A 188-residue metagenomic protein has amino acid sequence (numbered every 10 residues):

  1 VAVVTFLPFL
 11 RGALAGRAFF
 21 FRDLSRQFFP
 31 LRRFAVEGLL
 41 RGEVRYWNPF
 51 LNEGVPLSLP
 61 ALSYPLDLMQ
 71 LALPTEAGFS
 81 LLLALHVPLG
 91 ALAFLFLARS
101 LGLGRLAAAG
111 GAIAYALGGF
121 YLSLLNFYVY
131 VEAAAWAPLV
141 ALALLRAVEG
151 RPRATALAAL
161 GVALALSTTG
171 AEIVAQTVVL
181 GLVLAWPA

Functional and structural regions predicted by a protein language model:
V4, P88-L101, R105-A188: Membrane-embedded helix bundles of polyisoprenyl
T5-F94, I113-P138: Membrane-interface coil-to-helix junctions
